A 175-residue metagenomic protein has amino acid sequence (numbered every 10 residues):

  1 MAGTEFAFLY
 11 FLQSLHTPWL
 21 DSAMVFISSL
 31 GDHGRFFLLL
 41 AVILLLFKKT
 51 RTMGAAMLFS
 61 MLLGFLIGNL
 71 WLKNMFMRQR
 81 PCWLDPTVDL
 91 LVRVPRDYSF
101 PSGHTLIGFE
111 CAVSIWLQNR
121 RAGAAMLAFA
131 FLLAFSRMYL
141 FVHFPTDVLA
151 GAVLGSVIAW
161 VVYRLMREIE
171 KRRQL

Functional and structural regions predicted by a protein language model:
M1-R35, N69-D97, R173-L175: N-terminal transmembrane-helix/juxtamembrane module of multi-pass inner/ER membrane proteins
W19-L20, G34, K49-G54, Q118-A125: Membrane-helix interface segments
F37-K48, G108-S114: Hydrophobic, aromatic-rich transmembrane alpha-helices and their immediate juxtamembrane boundary segments
L40-L66: Interfacial segments of alpha-helical transmembrane regions
L44, G68, L72-M77, W116 (+1 more regions): Membrane-water interface at transmembrane helix exits
A56, S60-F65, N69, G151 (+2 more regions): Alpha-helical transmembrane segments in multi-pass membrane proteins
F59-K73, A124-R137: Small-polar-interrupted transmembrane alpha-helices in polytopic inner-membrane proteins
D89-L175: Membrane-embedded catalytic cores of phosphoryl/pyrophosphoryl-handling enzymes
